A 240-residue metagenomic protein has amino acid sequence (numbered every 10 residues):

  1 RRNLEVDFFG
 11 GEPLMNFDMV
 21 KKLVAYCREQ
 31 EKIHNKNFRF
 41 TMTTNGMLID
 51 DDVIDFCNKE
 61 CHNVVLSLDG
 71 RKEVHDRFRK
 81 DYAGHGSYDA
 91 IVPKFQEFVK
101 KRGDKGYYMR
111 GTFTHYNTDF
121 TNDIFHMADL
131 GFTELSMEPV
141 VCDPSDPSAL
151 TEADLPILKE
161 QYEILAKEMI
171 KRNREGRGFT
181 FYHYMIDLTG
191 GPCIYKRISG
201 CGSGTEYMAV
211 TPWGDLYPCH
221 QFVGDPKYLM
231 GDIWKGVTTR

Functional and structural regions predicted by a protein language model:
R1-D7, N16-V140: Radical SAM/AdoMet-radical enzyme domain recognition
G11: Active-site neighborhood of divalent metal-dependent phosphoester/pyrophosphate hydrolases
L14, D81-H85, S148-P156: Charge-dense, low-complexity intrinsically disordered segments
V74-F78, S145-D146, L229: Short, charged, surface-exposed secondary-structure boundary motifs
C142, Y184-I186, K235: Residues that form or immediately flank small-molecule/cofactor binding pockets and catalytic motifs
D146-P226: A C-terminal junction/extension of Radical SAM enzymes
G224-R240: Membrane-interface junctions of multi-pass transporters
